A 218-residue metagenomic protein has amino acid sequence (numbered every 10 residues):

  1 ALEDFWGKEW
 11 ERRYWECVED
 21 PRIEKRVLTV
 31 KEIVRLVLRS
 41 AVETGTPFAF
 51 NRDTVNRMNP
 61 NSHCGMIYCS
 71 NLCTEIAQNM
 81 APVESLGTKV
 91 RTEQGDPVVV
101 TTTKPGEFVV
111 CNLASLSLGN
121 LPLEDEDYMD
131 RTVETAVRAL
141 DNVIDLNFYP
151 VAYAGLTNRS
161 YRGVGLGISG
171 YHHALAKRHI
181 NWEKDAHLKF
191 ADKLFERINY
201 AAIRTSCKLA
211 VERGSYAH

Functional and structural regions predicted by a protein language model:
A1-T44, R52: Polar, glycine-rich mid-to-C-terminal structural blocks that act as macromolecule-binding/assembly scaffolds
F5, E9, K25-I33, Y68-N71 (+6 more regions): Conserved active-site and cofactor/substrate-binding residues in soluble primary-metabolism enzymes
R22, T132-G155, G163, I180-H218: Internal maturation/activation junctions in enzymes
L28, L123-E124, W182: Short coil/turn linker and secondary-structure boundary residues
A41-N158, G170-R178: Function-dense linear segments that define catalytic or interfacial modules in macromolecule-processing proteins
